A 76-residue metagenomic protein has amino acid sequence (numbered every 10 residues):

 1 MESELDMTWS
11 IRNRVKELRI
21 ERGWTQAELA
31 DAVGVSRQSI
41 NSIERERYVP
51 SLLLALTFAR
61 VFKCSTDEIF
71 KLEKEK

Functional and structural regions predicted by a protein language model:
M1-E21: A short, Lys/Arg-rich alpha-helix, primarily the initiator
M1-L5, F70-K76: Short, charged recognition helix plus adjacent turn of helix-turn-helix-like nucleic-acid-binding domains
N13, G23-W24, P50-L53: Residue-level signal for the short linker/turn that defines the boundary of a DNA-recognition helix
I20, D31, R60: Alpha-helical residues within the helix-turn-helix
G23-S42: Short alpha-helical DNA-recognition segment
Q38, Y48, D67: Key DNA-contact positions within bacterial/archaeal DNA-binding proteins
L53-E68: DNA major-groove recognition helix of helix-turn-helix/homeodomain DNA-binding modules
